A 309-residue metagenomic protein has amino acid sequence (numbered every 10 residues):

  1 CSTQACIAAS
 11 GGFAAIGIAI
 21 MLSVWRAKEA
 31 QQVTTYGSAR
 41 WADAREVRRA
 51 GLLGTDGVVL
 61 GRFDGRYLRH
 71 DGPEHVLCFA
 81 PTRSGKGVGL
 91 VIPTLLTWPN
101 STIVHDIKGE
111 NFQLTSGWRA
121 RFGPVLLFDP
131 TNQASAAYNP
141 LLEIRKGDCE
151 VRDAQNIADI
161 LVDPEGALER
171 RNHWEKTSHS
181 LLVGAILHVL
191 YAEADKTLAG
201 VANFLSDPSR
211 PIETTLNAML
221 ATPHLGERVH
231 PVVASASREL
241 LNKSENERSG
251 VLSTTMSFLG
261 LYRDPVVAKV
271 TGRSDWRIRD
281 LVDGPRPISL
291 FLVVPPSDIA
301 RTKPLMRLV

Functional and structural regions predicted by a protein language model:
C1-S84, V88-G89: Basic- and hydrophobic-enriched, low-structure N-terminal and domain-boundary segments that flank ATP-binding catalytic
Y67-V309: P-loop NTPase motor domains
